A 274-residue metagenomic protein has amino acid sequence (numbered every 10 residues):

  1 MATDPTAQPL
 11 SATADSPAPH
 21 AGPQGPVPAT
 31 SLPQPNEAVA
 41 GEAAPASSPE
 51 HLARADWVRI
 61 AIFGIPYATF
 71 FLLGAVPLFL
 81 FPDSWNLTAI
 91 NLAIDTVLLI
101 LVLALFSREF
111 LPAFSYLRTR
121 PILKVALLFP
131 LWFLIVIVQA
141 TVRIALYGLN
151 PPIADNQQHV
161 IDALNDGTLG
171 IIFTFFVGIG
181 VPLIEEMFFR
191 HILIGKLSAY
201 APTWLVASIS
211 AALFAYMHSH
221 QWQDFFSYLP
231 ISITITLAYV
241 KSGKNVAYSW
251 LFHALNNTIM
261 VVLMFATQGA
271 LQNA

Functional and structural regions predicted by a protein language model:
M1-R54: Low-complexity, intrinsically disordered extramembrane tails and loops of integral membrane proteins
P35-A68, E109-T141, A199-Y200: Interfacial transmembrane-helix boundary/kink motif in multi-pass membrane proteins
V58-E109: Alpha-helical transmembrane segments in multi-pass membrane proteins
A75, D224-A274: Functionally important transmembrane alpha-helices
P82-L87, L111-V181, A199, A270-A274: Juxtamembrane helix-loop-helix connectors linking adjacent transmembrane helices in multi-pass membrane enzymes
A93, G180, I209-L213, F226 (+3 more regions): Hydrophobic residues within alpha-helical transmembrane segments of multi-pass solute transporters/permease subunits
I94-L99, F176-V177, S227-I235: Hydrophobic core segments of transmembrane alpha-helices in multi-pass, intramembrane catalytic enzymes
E185-I209, L237-N245: Membrane-interface helix/loop boundary segments of multi-pass membrane proteins
